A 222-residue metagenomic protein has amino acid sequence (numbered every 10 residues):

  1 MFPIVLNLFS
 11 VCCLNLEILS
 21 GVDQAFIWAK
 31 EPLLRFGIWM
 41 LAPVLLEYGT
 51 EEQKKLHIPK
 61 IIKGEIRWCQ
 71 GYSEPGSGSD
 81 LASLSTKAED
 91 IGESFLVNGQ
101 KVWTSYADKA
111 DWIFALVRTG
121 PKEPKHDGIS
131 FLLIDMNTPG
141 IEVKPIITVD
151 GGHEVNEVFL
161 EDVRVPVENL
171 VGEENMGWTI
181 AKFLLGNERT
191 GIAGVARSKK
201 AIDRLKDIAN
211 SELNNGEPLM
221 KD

Functional and structural regions predicted by a protein language model:
M1-P3, S10-K55, P59-G64, Y106-W112 (+1 more regions): Internal helix-loop-helix
E17, V22, I141-D222: Glycine-rich beta->alpha junctions and the first turn(s) of the following alpha-helix
L19-G21, D80-L84: Structural signature of FAD isoalloxazine-binding scaffolds in flavoprotein oxidoreductases
T50, L132, L160: Residue-level signal for inorganic ion chemistry
G64-Y72: A short, Trp-centered hydrophobic/proline-enriched beta-strand micro-motif
S77-D80, F95: Hydrophobic, small-residue-rich alpha-helical packing segments that form membrane-like cores
T86-E89: A structural signal for short hydrophobic beta-strand segments in well-ordered beta-sheet cores
N98-K144: A short core secondary-structure module
